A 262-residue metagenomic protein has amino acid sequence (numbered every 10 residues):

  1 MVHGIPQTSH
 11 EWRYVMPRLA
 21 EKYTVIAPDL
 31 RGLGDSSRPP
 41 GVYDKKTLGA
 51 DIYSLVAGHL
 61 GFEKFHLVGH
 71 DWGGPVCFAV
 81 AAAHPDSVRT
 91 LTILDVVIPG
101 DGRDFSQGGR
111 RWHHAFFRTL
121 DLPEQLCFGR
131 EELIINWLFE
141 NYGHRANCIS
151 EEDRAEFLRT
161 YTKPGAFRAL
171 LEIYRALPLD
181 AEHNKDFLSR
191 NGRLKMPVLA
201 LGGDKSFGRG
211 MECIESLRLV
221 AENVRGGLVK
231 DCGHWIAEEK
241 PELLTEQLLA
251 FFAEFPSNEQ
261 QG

Functional and structural regions predicted by a protein language model:
M1-D35: Conserved HGGG/HGGXW glycine-rich cap/lid loop of the alpha/beta-hydrolase fold
T8-S9, P75, C232-G233: A short, glycine- and basic residue-enriched loop/turn that sits immediately adjacent to a domain's principal
H10-R13, R168, E246: Alpha-helical elements of the RecA-like P-loop NTPase motor core of helicases
I26, L33-V68, W72-L228, A237 (+2 more regions): Flexible "cap/lid" subdomain of the alpha/beta-hydrolase fold that forms the substrate-access gate
C232-T245: Catalytic histidine-centered segment of alpha/beta-hydrolase-like enzymes
Q261: Cationic, low-complexity basic patches in intrinsically disordered or flexible, solvent-exposed regions
